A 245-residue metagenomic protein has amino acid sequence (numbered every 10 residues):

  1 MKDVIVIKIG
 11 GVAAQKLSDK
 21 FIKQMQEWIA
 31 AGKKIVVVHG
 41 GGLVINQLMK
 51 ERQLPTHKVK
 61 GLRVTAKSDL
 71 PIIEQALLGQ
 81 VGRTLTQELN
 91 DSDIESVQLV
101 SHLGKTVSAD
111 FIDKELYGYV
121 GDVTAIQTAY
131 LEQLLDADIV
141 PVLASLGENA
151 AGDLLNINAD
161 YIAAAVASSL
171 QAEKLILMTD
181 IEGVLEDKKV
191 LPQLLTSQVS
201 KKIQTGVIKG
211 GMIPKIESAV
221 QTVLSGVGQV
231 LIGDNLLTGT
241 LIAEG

Functional and structural regions predicted by a protein language model:
M1-G245: C-terminal catalytic "cap/lid" subdomain
